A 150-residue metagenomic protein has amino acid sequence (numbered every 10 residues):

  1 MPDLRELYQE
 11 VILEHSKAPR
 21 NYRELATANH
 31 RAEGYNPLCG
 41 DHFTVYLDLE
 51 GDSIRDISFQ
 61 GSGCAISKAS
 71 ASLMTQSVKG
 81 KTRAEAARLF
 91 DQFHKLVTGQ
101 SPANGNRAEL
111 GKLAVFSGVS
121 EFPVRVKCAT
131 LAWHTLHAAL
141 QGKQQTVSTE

Functional and structural regions predicted by a protein language model:
M1-A26, K81-E150: C-terminal binding/interaction regions
A18, Y22-G61: Structured beta-strand/loop patches that form or line metal/cofactor-binding pockets in enzymes
P37-D48, S53, A65, K95 (+3 more regions): Contiguous, function-dense segments enriched for cysteine-driven chemistry and partner/ligand-binding capacity
G61-K68: Short, thiol/selenol-centered motifs that function as redox-active sites or metal-ligating centers
K68-A69, R88: Alpha-helical macromolecular-interaction surfaces
S70-T82: Alpha-helical support elements that line or immediately flank enzyme active sites and cofactor-binding pockets
